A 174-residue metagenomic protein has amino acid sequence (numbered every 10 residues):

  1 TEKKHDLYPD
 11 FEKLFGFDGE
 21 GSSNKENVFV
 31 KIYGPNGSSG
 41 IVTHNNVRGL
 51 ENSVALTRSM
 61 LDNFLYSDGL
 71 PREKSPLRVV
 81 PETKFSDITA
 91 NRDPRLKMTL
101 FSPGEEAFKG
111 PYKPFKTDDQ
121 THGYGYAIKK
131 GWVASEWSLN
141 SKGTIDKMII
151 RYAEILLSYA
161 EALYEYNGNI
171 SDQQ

Functional and structural regions predicted by a protein language model:
T1-K116: An aromatic- and glycine-enriched ligand-binding surface/loop that stacks and positions planar moieties
S86-Q174: C-terminal substrate/ligand-recognition segments
